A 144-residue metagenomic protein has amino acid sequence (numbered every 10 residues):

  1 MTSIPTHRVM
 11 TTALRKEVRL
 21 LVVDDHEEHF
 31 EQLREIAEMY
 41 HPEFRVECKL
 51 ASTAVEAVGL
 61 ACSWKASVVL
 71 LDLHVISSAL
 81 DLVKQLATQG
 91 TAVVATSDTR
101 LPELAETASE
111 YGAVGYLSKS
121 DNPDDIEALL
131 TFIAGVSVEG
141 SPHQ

Functional and structural regions predicted by a protein language model:
D24, L70-L73: Active-site residues of response regulator receiver
E27-K49: Two-component/phosphorelay signaling modules centered on CheY-like receiver
L50-V68, V75-I76: Acidic, metal-coordinating helix/loop segments flanking the phosphotransfer/catalytic sites of two-component signaling
G59, S78-T91: Short amphipathic alpha-helix used as the core "switch/output" element in two-component signaling
D81, T99-L117, D121: Alpha4 helix (beta4-alpha4-beta5 surface) of REC/receiver domains from two-component response regulators
A95-T96: Hydrophobic/aromatic residues positioned on beta-strands within the core alpha/beta folds
E103, D121-F132: C-terminal output helix
T131-Q144: The C-terminal output helix
